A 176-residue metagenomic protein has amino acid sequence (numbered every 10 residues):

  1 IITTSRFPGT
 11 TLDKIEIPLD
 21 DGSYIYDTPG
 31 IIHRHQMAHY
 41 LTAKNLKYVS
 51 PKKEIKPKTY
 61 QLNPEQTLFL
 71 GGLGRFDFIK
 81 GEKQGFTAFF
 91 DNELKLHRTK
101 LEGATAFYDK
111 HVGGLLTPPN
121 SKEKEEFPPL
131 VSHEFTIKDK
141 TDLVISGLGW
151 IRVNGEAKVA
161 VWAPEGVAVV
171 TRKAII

Functional and structural regions predicted by a protein language model:
I2-I176: Helix-rich effector regions associated with P-loop NTPase G domains
